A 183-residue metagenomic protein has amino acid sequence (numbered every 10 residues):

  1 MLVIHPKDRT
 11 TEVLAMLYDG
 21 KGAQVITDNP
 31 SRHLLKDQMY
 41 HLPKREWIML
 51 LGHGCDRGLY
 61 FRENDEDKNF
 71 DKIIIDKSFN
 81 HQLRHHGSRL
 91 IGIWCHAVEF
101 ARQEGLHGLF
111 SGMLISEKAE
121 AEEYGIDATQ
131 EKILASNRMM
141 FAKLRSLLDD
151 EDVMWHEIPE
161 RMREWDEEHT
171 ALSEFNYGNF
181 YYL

Functional and structural regions predicted by a protein language model:
M1, G22-Q24, R57-N64, E167-L183: Generic preference for hydrophobic/aromatic residues in regular secondary structure cores
M1-L51, R89-I93, A97: A domain-level signal for caspase-like cysteine endopeptidase catalytic cores and their zymogen-processing architecture
T11-E12, L34, R57-R62, F70-D71 (+2 more regions): Extracytoplasmic/secreted cell-surface and envelope-processing proteins
L17-Y18, R62-D65, G105-H107: Short, glycine/charged-enriched secondary-structure capping and boundary segments
P43, H85-G87, Q103: Short, well-structured alpha-helical interface segments that form or flank functional binding sites
G52-R57, F141-K143: Short, basic, helix/turn surface patches
C55-H85: A short, glycine/acidic-enriched catalytic loop
R89-L183: Active-site-proximal C-terminal subdomain of hydrolase catalytic domains
